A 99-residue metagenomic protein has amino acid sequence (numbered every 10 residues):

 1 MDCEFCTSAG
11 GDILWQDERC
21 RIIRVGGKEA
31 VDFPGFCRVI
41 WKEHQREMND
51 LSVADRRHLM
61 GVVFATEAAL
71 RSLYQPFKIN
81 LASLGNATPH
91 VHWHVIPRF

Functional and structural regions predicted by a protein language model:
M1-F99: HIT superfamily nucleotide-processing domains
